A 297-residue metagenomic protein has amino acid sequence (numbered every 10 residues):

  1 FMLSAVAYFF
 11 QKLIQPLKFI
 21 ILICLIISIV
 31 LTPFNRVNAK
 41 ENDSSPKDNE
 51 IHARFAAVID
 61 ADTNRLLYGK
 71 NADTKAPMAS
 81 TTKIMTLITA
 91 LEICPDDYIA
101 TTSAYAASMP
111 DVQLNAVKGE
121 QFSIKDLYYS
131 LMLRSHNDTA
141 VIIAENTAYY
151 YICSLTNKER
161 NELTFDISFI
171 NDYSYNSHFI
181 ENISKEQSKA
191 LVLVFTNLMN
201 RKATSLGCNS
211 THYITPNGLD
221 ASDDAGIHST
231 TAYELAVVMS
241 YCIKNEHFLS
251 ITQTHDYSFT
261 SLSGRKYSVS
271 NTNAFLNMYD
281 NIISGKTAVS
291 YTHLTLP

Functional and structural regions predicted by a protein language model:
V6-I20: Bacterial N-terminal signal peptides that target proteins for export
L17-N35: Sec-dependent N-terminal signal peptides of Gram-positive bacterial secreted proteins and lipoproteins
A39-Y233, C242-I243: Active-site-adjacent loops and short helices of periplasmic peptidoglycan-processing enzymes
P46-D48, G264-R265, K286-Y291: Short Gly/Pro-enriched turn/cap motifs at secondary-structure boundaries
M239: Hydrophobic "lid"/C-terminal helical patch of Rossmann-like NAD(P)-dependent dehydrogenase/epimerase domains
F248-S261: Acidic/histidine-enriched alpha-helical segments
Y267-T287: Active-site Gly/Thr loop motif
T292-P297: Conserved small/polar residues in nucleotide/adenosyl-binding loops
